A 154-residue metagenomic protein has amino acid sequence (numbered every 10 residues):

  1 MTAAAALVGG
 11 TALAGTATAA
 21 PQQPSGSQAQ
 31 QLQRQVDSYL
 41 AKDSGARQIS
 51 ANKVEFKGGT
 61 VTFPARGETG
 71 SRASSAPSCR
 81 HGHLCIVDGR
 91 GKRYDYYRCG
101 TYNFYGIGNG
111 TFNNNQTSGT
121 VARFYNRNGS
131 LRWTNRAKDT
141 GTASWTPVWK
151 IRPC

Functional and structural regions predicted by a protein language model:
M1-A76: N-terminal prepro-regions of secreted/extracellular proteins
A73-C154: Mature secreted bioactive peptide module from preproproteins
